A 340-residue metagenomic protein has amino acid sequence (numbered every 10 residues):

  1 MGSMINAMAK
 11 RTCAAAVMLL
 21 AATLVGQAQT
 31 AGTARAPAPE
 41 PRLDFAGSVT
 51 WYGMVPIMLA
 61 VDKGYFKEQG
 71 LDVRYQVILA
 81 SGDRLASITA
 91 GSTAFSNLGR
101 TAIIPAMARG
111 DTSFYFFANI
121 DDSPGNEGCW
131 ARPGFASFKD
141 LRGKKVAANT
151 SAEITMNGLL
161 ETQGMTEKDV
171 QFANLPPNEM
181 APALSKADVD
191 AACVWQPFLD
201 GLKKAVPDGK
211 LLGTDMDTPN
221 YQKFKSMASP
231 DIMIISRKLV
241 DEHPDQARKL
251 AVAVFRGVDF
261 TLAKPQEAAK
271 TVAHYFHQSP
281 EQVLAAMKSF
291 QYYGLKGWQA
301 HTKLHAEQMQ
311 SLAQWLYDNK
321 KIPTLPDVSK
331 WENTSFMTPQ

Functional and structural regions predicted by a protein language model:
M1-R42, P339-Q340: Short, low-complexity disordered leader/linker segments with a strong preference for bacterial N-terminal type II
G32-P176, A183, D190-Q196: Short, glycine-/small- and polar/acidic-enriched structural segments that line small-molecule recognition paths
V55, D122-C129, G209, S229-M233 (+2 more regions): Small-molecule pocket liners
E68, M216-S226, G294-L304: Short, solvent-exposed loop/beta-turn-alpha elements that line the ligand-binding surface or hinge of extracytoplasmic
E167-V170, H277-K288, P323-K330: Short, surface-exposed acidic
A173, E179-P182, K186-H274: Pocket-lining segment of extracytoplasmic ligand-binding domains
D241-D318: Secondary-structure end/capping motifs
Q310-Q340: Conserved C-terminal helix/tail region of periplasmic/extracytoplasmic solute-binding proteins
